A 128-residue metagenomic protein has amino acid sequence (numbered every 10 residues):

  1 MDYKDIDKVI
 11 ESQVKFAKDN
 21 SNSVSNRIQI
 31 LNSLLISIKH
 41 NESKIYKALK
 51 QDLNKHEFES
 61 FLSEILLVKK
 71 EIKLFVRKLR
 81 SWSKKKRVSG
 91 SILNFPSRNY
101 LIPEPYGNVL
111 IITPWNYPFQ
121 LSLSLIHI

Functional and structural regions predicted by a protein language model:
M1-Y100: N-terminal Rossmann-like NAD(P)+-binding subdomain of aldehyde/semialdehyde dehydrogenases
Y106: Phosphate-coordination loops involved in phosphoryl transfer and adenosine-cofactor binding
P114-L123: Conserved coil-to-alpha-helix start sites within the AMP-binding
I126-I128: Conserved small/polar residues in nucleotide/adenosyl-binding loops
